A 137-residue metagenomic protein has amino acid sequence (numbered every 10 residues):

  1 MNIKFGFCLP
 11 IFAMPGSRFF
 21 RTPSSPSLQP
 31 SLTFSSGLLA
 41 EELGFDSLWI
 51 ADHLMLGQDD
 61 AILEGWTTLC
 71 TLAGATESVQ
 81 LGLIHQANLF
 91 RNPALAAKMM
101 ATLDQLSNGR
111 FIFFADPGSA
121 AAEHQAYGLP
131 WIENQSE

Functional and structural regions predicted by a protein language model:
M1-A75: N-terminal beta1-alpha1-beta2 module of alpha/beta enzyme domains
N2-L28, L89-E137: Flexible, glycine-rich active-site loops centered on histidine and acidic residues that chelate a metal or position
G44, E77, S107-G109: Active-site-proximal glycine-rich helix-loop-beta segment
L48, L81, F111-F113: Hydrophobic residues within beta-strands of alpha/beta enzymes
A51, I84, F114-D116: Structural motif
G57-D60, Q86-R91: Glycine-rich "substrate-gating" loop/helix at the edge of Rossmann-like oxidoreductase active sites
T76-I84: Conserved catalytic cysteine-centered active-site region of acyl-thioester-dependent Claisen-condensing enzymes
